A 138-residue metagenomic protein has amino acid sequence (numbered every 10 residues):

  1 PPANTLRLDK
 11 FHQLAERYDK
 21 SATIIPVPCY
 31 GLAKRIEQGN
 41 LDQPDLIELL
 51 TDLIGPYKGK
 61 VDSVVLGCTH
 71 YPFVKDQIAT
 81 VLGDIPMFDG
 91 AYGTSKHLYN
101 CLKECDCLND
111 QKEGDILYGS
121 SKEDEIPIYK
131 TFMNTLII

Functional and structural regions predicted by a protein language model:
P1-I138: Non-catalytic structural scaffold of enzyme domains
